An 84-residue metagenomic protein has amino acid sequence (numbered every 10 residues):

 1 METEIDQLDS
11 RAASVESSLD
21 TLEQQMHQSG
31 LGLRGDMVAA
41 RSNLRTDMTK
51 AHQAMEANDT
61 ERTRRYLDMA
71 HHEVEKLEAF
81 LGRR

Functional and structural regions predicted by a protein language model:
M1-S42, G82-R84: Amphipathic, heptad-repeat alpha-helical segments
T21, Q28, Q53, A57-T60 (+2 more regions): Heptad-repeat coiled-coil alpha-helices
M26, R65-R84: Short, charge-rich amphipathic alpha-helical segments embedded in non-transmembrane helical bundles/solenoids
S29-G32, D36, D47, N58 (+2 more regions): Generic marker of "main functional regions" within proteins
N43-H52, F80-G82: Short, charged low-complexity intrinsically disordered segments located at boundaries of structured domains
